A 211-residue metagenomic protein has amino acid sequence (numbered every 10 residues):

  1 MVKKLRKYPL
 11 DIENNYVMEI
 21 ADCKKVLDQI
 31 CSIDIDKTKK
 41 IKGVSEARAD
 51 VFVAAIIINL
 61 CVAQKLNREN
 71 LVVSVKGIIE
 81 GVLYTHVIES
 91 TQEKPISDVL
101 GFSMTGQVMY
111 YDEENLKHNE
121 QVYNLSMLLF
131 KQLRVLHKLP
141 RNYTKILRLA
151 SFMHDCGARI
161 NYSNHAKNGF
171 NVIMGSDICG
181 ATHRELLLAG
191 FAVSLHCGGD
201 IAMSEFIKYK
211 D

Functional and structural regions predicted by a protein language model:
M1-K210: Helical "lid/coupling" subdomains associated with nucleotide-phosphate turnover
